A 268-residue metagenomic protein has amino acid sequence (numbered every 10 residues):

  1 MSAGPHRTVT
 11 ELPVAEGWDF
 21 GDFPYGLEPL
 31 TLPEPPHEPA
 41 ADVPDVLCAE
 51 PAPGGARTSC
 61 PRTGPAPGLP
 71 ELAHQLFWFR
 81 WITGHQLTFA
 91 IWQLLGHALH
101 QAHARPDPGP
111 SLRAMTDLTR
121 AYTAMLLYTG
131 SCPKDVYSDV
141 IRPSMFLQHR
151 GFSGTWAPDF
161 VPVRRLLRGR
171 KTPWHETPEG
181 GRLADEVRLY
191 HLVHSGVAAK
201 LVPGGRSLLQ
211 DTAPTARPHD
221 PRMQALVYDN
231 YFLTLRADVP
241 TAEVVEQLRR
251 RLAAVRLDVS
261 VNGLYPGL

Functional and structural regions predicted by a protein language model:
M1-L268: Surface-exposed peri-terminal alpha-helical interaction modules
